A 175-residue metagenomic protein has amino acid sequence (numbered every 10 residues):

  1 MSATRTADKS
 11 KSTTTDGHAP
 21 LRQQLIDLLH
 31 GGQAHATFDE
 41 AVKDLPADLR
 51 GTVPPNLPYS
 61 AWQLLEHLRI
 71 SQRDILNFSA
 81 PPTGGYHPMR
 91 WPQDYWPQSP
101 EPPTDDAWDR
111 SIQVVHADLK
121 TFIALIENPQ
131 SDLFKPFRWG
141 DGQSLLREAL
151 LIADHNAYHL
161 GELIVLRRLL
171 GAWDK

Functional and structural regions predicted by a protein language model:
S2-H18, R22-H35, D39-V42, D48-W96 (+1 more regions): Short, contiguous alpha-helical
D39, D44-L45, D118-L119, I123: A general secondary-structure boundary signal
W96-P136, R147-I152: Acidic/histidine-rich alpha-helical segments that form the ligand environment of transition-metal centers
